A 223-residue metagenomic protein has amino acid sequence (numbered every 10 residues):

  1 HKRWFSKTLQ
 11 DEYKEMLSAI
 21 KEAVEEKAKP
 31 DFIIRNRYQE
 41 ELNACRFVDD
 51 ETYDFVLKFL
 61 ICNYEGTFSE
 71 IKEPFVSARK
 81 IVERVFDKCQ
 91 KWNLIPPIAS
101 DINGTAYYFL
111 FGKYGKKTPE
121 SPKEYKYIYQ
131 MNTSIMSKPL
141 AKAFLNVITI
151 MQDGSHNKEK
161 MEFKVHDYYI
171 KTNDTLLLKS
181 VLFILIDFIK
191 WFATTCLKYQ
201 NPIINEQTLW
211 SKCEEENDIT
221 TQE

Functional and structural regions predicted by a protein language model:
R3-K72: Charged alpha-helical initiation segments
A19, A23-V24, A28, A44 (+5 more regions): A sequence-composition feature that detects small, non-aromatic residues
V24, I33-I34, V48, V56 (+5 more regions): Extended aliphatic helical segments
Y38-D50, L60-I61, K80, C89 (+4 more regions): Electropositive, glycine-dotted interaction segments that contact anionic polymers or phosphate-rich ligands
L57, F68-N93: Short, hydrophobic, well-ordered secondary-structure elements
F59-T67, W92, K158-E162: Secondary-structure edge/capping motif, primarily at the C-terminal ends of alpha-helices and the immediately following
Y64-V76, S137, K171: Short, charged/polar micro-motifs that form catalytic or ligand-binding hotspots
N93-Q222: Long, charged low-complexity segments
